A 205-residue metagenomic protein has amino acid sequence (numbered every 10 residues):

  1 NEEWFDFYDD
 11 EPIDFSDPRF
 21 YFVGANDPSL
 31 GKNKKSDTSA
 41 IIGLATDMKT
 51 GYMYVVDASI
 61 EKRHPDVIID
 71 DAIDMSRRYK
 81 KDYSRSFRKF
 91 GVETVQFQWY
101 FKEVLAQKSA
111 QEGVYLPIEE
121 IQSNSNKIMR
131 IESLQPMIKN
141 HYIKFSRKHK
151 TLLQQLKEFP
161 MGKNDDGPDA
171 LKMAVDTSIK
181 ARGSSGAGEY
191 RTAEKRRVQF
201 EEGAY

Functional and structural regions predicted by a protein language model:
N1-P28: ATPase catalytic-site recognition across NTP-hydrolyzing enzymes
D10, A174-Y205: Acidic two-metal-ion nuclease catalytic site recognized across multiple nuclease folds, prominently DnaQ/RNase D-T
D17-P18, S36, D165: A generic fold-level signal
Y21, A40, D47-G162, Y205: Mg2+-dependent endonuclease catalytic cores in nucleic-acid-processing enzymes, primarily RNase H-like
V23-A25, Y142, G188: Short hydrophobic beta-strand segments
N26-S39: An active-site-proximal beta-strand-loop segment
